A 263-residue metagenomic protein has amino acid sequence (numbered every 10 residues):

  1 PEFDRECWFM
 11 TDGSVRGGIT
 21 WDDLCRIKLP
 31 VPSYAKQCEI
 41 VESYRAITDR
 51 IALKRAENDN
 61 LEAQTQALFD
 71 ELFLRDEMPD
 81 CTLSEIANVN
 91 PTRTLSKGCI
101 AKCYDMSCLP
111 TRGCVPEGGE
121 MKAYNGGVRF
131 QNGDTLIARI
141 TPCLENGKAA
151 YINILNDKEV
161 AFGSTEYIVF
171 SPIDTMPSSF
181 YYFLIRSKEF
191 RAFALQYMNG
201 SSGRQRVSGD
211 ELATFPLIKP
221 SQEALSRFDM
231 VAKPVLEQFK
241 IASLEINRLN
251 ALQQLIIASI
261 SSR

Functional and structural regions predicted by a protein language model:
P1, D12-V15, T20, N132-R186 (+2 more regions): A short beta-sheet element
P1-R5, K28-P30: Well-ordered mid-protein domain cores that form the structural environment of catalytic cofactors
F9-T11, S96-C103, Q196-M198: Short coil/turn segments at secondary-structure boundaries
R26-S96, R112, I218, Q222-R263: Non-catalytic DNA-recognition/assembly elements of restriction-modification systems
K28, V169-S171, P216: Short, well-ordered beta-strand micro-motif
S84-A138, C143-I152, G163: Sequence-specific dsDNA recognition surfaces
